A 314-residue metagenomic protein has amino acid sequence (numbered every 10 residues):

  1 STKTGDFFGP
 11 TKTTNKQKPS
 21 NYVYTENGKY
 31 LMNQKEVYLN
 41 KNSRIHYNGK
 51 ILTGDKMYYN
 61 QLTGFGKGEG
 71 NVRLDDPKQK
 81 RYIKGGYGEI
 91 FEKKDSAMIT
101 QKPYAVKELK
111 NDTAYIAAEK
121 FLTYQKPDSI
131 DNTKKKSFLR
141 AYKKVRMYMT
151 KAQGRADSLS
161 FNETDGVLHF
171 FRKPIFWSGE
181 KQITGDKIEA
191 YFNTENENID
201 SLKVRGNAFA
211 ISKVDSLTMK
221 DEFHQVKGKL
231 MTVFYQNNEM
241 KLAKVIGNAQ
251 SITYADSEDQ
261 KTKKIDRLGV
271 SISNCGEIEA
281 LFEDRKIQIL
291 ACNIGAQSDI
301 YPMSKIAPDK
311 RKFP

Functional and structural regions predicted by a protein language model:
S1-P314: Structural signature for solvent-exposed beta-strand/loop edge elements and short helix-capping sites, enriched
